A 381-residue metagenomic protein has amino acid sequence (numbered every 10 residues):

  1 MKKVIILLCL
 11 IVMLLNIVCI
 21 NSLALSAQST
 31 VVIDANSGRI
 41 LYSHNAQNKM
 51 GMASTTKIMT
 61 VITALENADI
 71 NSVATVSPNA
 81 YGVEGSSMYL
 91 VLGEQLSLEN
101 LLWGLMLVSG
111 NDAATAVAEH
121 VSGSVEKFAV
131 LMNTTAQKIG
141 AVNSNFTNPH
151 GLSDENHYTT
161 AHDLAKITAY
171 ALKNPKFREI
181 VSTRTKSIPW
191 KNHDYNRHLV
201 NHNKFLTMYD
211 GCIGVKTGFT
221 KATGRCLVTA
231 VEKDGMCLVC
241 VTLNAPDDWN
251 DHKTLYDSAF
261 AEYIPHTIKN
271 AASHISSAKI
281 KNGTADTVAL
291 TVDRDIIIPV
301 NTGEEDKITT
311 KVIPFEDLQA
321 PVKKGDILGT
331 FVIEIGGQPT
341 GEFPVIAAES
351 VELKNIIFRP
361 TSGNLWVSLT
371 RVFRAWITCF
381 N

Functional and structural regions predicted by a protein language model:
M1, I20-S26, L65-T75, D210-G211 (+2 more regions): Generic structural signal for short, solvent-exposed loop/turn connectors between secondary structure elements
M1-K2, L98, S362: Structural motif marking the loop-to-transmembrane transition
K2-A24: Sec-dependent N-terminal signal peptides of Gram-positive bacterial secreted proteins and lipoproteins
K2-K3, K57, K216: A general lysine-centric signal
I11-V12, S43, E66, L227: Hydrophobic alpha-helical membrane-insertion segments
L15-N16, I70, N270: Residues in and immediately flanking transmembrane alpha helices
C19-P175, E179-I180: Active-site-adjacent loops and short helices of periplasmic peptidoglycan-processing enzymes
V142, E155-Y158, H162-N381: Domain-terminus/edge residues, biased toward the C-terminal soluble/receptor-binding domains of extracytoplasmic
